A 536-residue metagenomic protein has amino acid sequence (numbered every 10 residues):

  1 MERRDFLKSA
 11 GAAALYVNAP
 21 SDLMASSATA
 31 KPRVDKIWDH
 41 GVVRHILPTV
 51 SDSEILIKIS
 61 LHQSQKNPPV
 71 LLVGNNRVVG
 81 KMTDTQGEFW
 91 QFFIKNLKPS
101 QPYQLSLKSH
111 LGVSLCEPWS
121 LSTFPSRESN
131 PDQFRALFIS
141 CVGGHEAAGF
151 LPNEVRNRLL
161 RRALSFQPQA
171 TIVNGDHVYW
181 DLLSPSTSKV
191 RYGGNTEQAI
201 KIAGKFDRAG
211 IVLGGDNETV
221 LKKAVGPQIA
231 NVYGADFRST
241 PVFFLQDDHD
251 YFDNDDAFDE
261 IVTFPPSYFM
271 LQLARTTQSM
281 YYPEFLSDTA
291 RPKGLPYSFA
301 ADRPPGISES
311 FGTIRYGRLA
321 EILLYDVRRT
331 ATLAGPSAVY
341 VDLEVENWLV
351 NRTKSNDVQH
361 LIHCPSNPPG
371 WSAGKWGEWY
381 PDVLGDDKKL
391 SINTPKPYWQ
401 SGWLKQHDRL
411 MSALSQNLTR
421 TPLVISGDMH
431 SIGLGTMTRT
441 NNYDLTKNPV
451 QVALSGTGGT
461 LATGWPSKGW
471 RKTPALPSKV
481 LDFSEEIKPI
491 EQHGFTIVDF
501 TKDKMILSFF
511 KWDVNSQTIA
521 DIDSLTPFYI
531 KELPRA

Functional and structural regions predicted by a protein language model:
R3, K31-A536: Metal-dependent phosphoester/phosphodiester hydrolase catalytic core
D5-A25: N-terminal export signals
